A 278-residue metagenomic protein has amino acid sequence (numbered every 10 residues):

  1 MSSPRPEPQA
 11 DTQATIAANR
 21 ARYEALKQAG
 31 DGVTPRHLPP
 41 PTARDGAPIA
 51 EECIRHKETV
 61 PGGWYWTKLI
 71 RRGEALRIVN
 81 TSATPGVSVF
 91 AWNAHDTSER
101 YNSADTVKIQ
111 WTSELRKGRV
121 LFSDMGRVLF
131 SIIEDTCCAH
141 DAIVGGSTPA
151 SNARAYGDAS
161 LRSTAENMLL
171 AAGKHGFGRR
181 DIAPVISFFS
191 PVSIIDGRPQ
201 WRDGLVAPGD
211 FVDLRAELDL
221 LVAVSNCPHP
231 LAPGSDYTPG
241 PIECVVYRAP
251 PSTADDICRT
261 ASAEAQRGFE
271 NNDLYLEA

Functional and structural regions predicted by a protein language model:
S2-A278: Acidic, Ser/Thr/Pro
